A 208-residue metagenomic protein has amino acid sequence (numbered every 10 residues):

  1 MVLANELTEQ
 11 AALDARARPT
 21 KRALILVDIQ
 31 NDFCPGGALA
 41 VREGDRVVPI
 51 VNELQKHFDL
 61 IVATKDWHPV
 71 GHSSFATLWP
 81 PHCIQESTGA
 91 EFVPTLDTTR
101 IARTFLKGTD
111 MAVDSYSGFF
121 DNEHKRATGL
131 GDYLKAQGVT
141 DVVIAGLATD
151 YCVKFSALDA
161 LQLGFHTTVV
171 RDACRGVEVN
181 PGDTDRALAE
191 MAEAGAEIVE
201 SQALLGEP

Functional and structural regions predicted by a protein language model:
V2-A112, S117, A136, T140 (+2 more regions): Active-site acidic carboxylates
A15, F119-N122, K154: Short acidic/polar alpha-helix capping motifs at helix-coil junctions
I50-L54, Y151-G164: Histidine-anchored nucleotide/phosphate-binding helix
D121-L130: Active-site glycine-rich loop that binds ribose-phosphate moieties when present
H124, L147-K154, E178-G182: Short, well-ordered coil↔helix boundary/capping segments
D132-L134: Short, well-structured alpha-helical segments in soluble
V139-F155, V169-R171: Glycine-rich anion-binding loop/nest that anchors nucleotide
